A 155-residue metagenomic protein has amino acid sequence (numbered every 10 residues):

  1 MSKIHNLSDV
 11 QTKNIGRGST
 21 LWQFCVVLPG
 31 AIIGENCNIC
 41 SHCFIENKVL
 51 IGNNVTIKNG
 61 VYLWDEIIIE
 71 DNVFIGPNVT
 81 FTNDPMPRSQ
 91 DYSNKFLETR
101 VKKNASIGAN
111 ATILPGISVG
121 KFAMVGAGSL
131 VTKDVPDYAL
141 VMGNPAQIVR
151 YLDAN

Functional and structural regions predicted by a protein language model:
K3-N6, N14-I15, L21-V119, N144-P145 (+1 more regions): Flexible, glycine/small-residue-enriched loop-and-beta-strand segment within the central core of proteins
K121-M124, L130: Internal alpha/beta core interface subdomains
V125, G143: Conserved G/P- and acidic residue-centered "switch" motifs that form tight phosphate/ATP-binding loops in soluble
S129, Q147: PG/GG-rich flexible active-site loop of Rossmann-like NAD(P)H-dependent oxidoreductases, especially the SDR superfamily
K133: Short helix N-cap motif at coil->helix boundaries in the Bergerat
Y138-L140: Extracellular disulfide-bonded cysteine-rich modules/repeats
